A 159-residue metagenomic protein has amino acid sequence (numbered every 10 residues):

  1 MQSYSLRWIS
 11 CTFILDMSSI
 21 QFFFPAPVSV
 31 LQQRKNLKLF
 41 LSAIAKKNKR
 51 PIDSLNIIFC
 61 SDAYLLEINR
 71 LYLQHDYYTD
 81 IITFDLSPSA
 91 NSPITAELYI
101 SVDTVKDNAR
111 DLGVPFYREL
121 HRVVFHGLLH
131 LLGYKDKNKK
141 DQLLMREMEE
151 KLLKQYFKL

Functional and structural regions predicted by a protein language model:
Q2-H121, L132-L159: An acidic/histidine-cluster motif and surrounding catalytic segment that typifies divalent-metal-assisted enzyme active
L129: Periplasmic solute-binding protein
